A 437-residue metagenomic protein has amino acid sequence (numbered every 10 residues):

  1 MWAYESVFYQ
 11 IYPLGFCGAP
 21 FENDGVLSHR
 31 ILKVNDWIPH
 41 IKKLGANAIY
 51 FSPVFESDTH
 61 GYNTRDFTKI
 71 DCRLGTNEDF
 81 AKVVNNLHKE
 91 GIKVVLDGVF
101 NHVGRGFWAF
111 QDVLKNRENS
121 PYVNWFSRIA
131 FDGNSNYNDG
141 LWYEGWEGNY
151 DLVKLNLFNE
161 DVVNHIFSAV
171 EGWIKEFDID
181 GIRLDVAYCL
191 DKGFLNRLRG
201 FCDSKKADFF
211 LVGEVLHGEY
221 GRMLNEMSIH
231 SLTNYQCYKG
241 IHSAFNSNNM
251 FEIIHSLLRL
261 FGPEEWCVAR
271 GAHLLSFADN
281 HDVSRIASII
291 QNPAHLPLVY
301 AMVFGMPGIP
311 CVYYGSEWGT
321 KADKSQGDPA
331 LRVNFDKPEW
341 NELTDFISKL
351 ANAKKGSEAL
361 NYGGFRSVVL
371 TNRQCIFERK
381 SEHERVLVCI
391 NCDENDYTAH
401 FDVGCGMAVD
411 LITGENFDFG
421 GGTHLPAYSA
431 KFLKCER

Functional and structural regions predicted by a protein language model:
M1-K93, N101-V103, W108-D112, G148 (+2 more regions): N-terminal structural segment of carbohydrate-active enzymes
L14-I31, N63-N77, G148-V163, D180-C189 (+3 more regions): The substrate-binding groove and active-site-proximal loops of carbohydrate-active enzymes, especially glycoside
L27, N63-C72, F100-G140, G221 (+2 more regions): Aromatic- and acidic-residue-enriched segments that line the glycan-binding/catalytic groove of carbohydrate-active
E90, L114, K175, D185-C267 (+5 more regions): Active-site-proximal helices and loops of the catalytic beta/alpha 8
W108-L152, G240-P263: Core domains of carbohydrate- and sulfate-ester-processing enzymes
E226, A272-N341: Aromatic/acidic polysaccharide-binding cleft in carbohydrate-active enzymes
V368-D402: Carbohydrate-binding surface patches
F419-R437: C-terminal beta-strand-rich structural cap/linker in extracellular carbohydrate-active enzymes
